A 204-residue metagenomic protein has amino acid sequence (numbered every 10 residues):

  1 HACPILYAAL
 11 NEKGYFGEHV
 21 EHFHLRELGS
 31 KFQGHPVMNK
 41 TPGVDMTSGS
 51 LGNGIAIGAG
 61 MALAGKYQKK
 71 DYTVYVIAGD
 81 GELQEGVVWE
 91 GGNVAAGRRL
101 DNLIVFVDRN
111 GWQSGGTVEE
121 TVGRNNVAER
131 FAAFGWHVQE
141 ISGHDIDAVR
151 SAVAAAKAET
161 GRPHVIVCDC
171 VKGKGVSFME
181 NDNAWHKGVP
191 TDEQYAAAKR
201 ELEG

Functional and structural regions predicted by a protein language model:
H1-A2, L6, N110-G111, D145 (+1 more regions): Glycine-rich beta-alpha junction loops
H1-G97: Cofactor-binding active-site loop characterized by glycine-rich and histidine/acidic residues
Y7-L10, V37, V87-W89, G115-E119 (+2 more regions): Short acidic, glycine/serine/threonine-rich loops at helix termini
K69-T73, E119-A152, A198, E203: Conserved thiamine diphosphate
Y72-V76, L103, R162-C170: Generic beta-sheet signal
E85, W89-G97, S114-A132: Active-site-proximal loop->helix
E85-N110, V165-V167: A short alpha/beta connector and helix-capping loop motif
I146-G204: Glycine/aspartate-rich loop-and-adjacent alpha/beta segment that forms the canonical ThDP
